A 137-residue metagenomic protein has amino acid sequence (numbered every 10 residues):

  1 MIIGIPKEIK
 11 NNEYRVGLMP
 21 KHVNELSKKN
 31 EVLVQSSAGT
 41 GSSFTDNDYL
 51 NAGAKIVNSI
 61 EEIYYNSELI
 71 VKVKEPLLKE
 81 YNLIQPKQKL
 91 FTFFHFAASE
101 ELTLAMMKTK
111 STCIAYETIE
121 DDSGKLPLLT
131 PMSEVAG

Functional and structural regions predicted by a protein language model:
M1-S36: N-terminal phosphate-binding or glycine-rich loops at protein starts, especially the Walker A/P-loop of NTPases
I2, P76-G137: Glycine/serine-rich phosphate-binding loop and adjoining beta1-alpha1 elements at the start of nucleotide-handling
I5, Y65, V71-K72, F91-T92: Redox-cofactor binding/interface segments in oxidoreductases and associated redox assembly factors
N24, N47, E61, Y81-N82 (+1 more regions): Alpha-helical segments flanking ligand/cofactor-binding loops in enzyme cores
S27, L50, M107: Anion (oxyanion) recognition and catalysis
L33-I56: N-terminal beta-loop-helix "entrance" segment that forms/cooperates in small-molecule cofactor or anionic ligand
G39-T40, K74-P76: Short, polar loop motifs at secondary-structure junctions
G53-N66: Short acidic low-complexity segments
